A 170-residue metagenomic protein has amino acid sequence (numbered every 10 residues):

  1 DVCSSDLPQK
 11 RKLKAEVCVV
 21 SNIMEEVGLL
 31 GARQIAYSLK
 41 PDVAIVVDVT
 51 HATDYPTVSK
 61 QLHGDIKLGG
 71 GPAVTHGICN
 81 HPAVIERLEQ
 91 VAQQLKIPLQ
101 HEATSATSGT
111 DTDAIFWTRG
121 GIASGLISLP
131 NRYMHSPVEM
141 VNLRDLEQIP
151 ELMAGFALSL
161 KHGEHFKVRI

Functional and structural regions predicted by a protein language model:
V2-S4: Short, small-residue-biased leader/transition segments that mark boundaries at the very start of proteins
L7-G28, S38: Short helix-loop-beta-strand segments that form the rim/entrance of peptidase-like active sites
Q9-K14, A36-L39, D65-K67, T118-G120: Solvent-exposed alpha-helices and their adjacent loops that cap or buttress functional pockets in soluble metabolic
S21-G28, V49-H51, A106, N131-Y133: Acidic, glycine-rich active-site loops and adjacent beta-strand->loop/helix elements that engage anionic groups
L29-R33, D54-V58, D113-A114, P137-V138: Short, well-ordered secondary-structure micro-motifs
A36-Y55: A glycine-rich helix N-cap at a beta->alpha junction
P41, T57-P72: Active-site loop ensemble at the mouth of alpha/beta enzyme cores that anchors a bound cofactor
I66, G70-P150, G155-I170: Active-site-adjacent substrate-binding region of metalloamidase/peptidase-like peptide-processing proteins
